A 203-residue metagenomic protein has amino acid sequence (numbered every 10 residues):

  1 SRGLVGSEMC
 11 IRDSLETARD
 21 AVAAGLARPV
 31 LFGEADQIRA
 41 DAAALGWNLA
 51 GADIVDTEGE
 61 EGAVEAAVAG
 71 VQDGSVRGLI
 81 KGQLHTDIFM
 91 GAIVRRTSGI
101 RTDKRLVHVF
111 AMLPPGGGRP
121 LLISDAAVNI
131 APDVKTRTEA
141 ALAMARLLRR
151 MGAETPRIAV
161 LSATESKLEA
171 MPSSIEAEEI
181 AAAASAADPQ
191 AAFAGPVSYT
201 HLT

Functional and structural regions predicted by a protein language model:
R2-V5, M9-I11, T203: Short, small-residue-biased leader/transition segments that mark boundaries at the very start of proteins
R12-A24: Histidine-anchored nucleotide/phosphate-binding helix
R28-A35: Short internal beta-strands
V55-G118: N-terminal glycine-rich phosphate/adenylate-binding segment common to multiple enzyme folds
D56, E65, A163-L202: Active-site rim loops that border cofactor/substrate pockets in soluble metabolic enzymes
G118-L121, L148-A159, D188-G195: Short, structured loop/turn "capping" segments at alpha-beta junctions
G118-M151: Short, glycine-/small-residue-rich phosphate/pyrophosphate-handling segment
